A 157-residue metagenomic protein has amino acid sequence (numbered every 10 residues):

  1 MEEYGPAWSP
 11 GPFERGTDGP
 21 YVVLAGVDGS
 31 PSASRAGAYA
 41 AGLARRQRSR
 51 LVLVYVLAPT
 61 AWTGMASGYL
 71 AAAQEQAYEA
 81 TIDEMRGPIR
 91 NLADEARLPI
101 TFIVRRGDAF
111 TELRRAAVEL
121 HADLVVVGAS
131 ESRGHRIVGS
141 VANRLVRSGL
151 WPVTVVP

Functional and structural regions predicted by a protein language model:
M1-D18, N91-V125, S132: Structural beta-alpha unit
P12-Y69, S148: Small/aliphatic-rich secondary-structure junction motif
V52-V54, T101-R105, T154: General small-molecule cofactor/ligand-binding pocket signal
Y55, G128-S130, P157: Short secondary-structure boundary segments
G68-A72, E119-H121, N143-R144: Short, hinge-like loop/turn segments at secondary-structure boundaries
A71-E84: A short acidic, glycine-rich active-site loop that binds or catalyzes chemistry on phosphate/adenosine moieties
L124-S148: Glycine-rich, Arg-bearing micro-motifs that act as flexible, cationic patches
W151-P157: Short, flexible loop segments at boundaries between secondary-structure elements
